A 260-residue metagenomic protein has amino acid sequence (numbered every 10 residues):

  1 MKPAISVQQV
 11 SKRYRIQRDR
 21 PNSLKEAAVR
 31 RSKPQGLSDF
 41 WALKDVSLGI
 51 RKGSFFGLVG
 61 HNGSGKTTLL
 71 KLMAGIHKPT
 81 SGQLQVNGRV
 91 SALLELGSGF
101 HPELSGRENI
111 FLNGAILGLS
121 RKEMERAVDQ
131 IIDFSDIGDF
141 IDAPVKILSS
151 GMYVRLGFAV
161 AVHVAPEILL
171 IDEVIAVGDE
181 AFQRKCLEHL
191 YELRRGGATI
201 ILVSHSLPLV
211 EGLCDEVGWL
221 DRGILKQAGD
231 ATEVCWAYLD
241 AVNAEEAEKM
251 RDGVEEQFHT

Functional and structural regions predicted by a protein language model:
K2-K44, A231-F258: Pre-NBD coupling/linker segments of ABC/ABC-like ATPases
K25-R30, F111, E123-F140: Conserved ABC ATPase "signature" region
V59-H61: The feature captures the beta-strand-to-loop junction immediately N-terminal to the Walker
S206-G212: Conserved H-loop
G212-W219: Conserved catalytic segment of ABC-fold P-loop ATPases
R222-G223, Y238: Conserved ABC ATPase "signature" C-loop
